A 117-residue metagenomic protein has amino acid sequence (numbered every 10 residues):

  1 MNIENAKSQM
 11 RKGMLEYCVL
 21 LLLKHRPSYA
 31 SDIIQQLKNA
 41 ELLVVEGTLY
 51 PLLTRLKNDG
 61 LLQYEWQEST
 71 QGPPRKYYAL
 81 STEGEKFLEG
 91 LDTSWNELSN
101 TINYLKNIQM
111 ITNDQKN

Functional and structural regions predicted by a protein language model:
M1-A6: Short, intrinsically disordered or compositionally biased N-terminal tails of bacterial proteins
K7-T48, Q67: N-terminal helix-turn-helix DNA-binding core of bacterial DNA-binding proteins
L49-P51, R55-L56: Basic amphipathic alpha-helical segments that dock to polyanions
G60: Glycine-centered, phosphate/nucleic-acid-interacting loop/turn motifs that mediate DNA/RNA or nucleotide
Q63-S69: Short E/K-rich amphipathic alpha-helical oligomerization segments
T70, P74-D92: Basic, amphipathic "hinge/linker" alpha-helix immediately C-terminal to the N-terminal HTH DNA-binding motif
K86-N117: Amphipathic alpha-helical dimerization/coiled-coil segments that flank or bridge DNA-binding/regulatory modules
